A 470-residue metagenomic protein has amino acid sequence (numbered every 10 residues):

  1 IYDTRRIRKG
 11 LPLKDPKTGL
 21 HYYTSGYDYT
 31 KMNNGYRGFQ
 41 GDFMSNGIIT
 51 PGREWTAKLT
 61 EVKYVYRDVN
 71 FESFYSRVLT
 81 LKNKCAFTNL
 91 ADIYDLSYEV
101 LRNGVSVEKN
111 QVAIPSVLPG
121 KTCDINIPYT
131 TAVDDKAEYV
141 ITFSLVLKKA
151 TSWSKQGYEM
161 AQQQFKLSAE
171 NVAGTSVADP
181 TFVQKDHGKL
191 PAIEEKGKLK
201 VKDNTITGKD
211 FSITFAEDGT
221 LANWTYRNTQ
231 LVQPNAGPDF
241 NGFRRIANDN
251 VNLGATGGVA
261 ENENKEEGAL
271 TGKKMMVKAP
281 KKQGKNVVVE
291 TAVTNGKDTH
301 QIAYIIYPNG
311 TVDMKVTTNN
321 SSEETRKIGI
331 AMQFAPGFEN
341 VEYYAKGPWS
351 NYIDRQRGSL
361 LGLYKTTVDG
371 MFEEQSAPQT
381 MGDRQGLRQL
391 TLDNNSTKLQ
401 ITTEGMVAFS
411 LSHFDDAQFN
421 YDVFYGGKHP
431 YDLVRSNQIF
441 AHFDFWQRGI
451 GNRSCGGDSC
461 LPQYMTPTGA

Functional and structural regions predicted by a protein language model:
I1-S76, K84-D92, S97-S106: Extended substrate-binding grooves/exosites of carbohydrate-active enzymes
W55-Y94, D179-G208, V316: Surface beta-strand/loop "capping" patches
L81-C85, V100, Y129, L145 (+2 more regions): Hydrophobic beta-strand positions in extracellular immunoglobulin-like domains
T88-L96, N110, S154-K155, E323-G329: Short, hydrophobic/aromatic beta-strand segments
D92, V100-V112, Y158-E159, G457-C460: Short beta-strand and strand-turn-strand segments in soluble, beta-rich domains
E99, N103-W153: Intrinsically disordered, low-complexity Pro/Gly/Ser/Thr-rich segments with frequent PxxP/GP/PP motifs and embedded
P128-K136, K149-T151, S168-A470: Beta-strand/loop-rich accessory regions of lumenal/periplasmic or secreted enzymes, predominantly carbohydrate-active
S152-F165: Edge beta-strands of extracellular beta-sandwich domains
